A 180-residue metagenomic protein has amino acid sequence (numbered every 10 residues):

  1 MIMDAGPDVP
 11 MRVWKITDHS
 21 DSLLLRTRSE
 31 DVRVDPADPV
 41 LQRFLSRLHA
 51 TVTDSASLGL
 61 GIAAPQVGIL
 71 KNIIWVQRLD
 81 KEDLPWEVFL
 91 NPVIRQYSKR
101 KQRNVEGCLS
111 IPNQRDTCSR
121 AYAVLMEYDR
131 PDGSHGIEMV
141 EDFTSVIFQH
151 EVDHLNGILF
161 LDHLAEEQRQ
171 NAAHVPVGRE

Functional and structural regions predicted by a protein language model:
M1-E180: Positively charged
